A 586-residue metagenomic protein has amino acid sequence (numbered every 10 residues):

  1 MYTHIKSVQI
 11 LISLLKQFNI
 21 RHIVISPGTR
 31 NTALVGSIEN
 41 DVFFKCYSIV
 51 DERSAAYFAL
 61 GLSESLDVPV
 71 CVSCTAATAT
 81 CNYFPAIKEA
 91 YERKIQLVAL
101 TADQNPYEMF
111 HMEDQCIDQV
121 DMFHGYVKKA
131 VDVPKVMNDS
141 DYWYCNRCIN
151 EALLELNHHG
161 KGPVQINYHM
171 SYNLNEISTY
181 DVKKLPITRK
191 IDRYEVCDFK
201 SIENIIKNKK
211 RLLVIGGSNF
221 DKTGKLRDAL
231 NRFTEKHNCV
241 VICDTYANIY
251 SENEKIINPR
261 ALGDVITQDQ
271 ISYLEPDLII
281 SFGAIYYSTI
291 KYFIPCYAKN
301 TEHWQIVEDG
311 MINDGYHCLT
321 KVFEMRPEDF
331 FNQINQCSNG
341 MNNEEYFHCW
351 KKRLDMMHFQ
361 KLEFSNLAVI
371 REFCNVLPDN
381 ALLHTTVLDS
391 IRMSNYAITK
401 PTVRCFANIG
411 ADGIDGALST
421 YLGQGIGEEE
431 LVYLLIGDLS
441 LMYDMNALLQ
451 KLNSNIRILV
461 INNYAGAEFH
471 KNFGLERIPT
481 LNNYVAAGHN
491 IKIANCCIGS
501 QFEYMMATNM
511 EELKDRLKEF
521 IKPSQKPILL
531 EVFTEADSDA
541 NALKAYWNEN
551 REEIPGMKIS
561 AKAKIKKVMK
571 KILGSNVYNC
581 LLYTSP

Functional and structural regions predicted by a protein language model:
M1-Y2, I294-D389, T508-S585: Phosphate/pyrophosphate-binding active-site segments
I5-S73, A79-C81: N-terminal cofactor/phosphate-binding cores enriched in small/glycine residues, especially glycine-rich loops such as
V8-K16, S26-R30, L34-E39, W350-E429 (+1 more regions): Active-site diphosphate/adenylate-binding microenvironment
L11-I20, L62-D67, E155-G160, F199-L212 (+3 more regions): Glycine-rich phosphate/diphosphate-binding loops that line cofactor/substrate pockets in enzymes
H22, S65-C74, T80-N82, A90-L97 (+4 more regions): Structural signature of the thiamine diphosphate
N82, G216-W304, K400-E428, M442-M445 (+1 more regions): Glycine-rich, anion-gripping cofactor-binding loops and their flanking helix/strand elements in enzyme active sites
L100, Y107-V120, Y396-L582: Thiamine diphosphate
L100-I149, C243-C349, K451, F473: Glycine-rich, acidic loop regions that bind phosphate or pyrophosphate groups
